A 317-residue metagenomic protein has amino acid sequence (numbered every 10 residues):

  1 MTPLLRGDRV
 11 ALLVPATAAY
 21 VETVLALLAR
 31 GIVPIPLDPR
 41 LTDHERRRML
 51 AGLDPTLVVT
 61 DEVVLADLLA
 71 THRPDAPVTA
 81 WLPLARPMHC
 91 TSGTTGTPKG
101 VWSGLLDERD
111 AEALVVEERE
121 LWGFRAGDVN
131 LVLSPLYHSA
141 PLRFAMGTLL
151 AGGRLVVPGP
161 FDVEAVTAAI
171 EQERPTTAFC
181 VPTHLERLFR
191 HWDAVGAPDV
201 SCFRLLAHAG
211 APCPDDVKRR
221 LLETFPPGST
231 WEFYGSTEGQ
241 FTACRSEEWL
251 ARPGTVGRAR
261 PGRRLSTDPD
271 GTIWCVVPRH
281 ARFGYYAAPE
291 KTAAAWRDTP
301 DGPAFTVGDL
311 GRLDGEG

Functional and structural regions predicted by a protein language model:
M1-L41: Conserved AMP-binding/adenylate-forming
V14-L25, R40-H44, V132-L150: Conserved coil-to-alpha-helix start sites within the AMP-binding
H72-C90, G96-T97, W122-V129: Conserved pre-ATP/AMP-binding loop-to-beta segment of ANL
R86-A113: Conserved AMP-binding A3 loop
E112-V129, Y137-T176, H191: Conserved AMP-binding/adenylation subdomain of ANL enzymes
T177, D193-R252, R264: Gly/Ser/Thr-rich phosphate-binding loop
W274-G317: Conserved ATP-binding/catalytic segment of the ANL
